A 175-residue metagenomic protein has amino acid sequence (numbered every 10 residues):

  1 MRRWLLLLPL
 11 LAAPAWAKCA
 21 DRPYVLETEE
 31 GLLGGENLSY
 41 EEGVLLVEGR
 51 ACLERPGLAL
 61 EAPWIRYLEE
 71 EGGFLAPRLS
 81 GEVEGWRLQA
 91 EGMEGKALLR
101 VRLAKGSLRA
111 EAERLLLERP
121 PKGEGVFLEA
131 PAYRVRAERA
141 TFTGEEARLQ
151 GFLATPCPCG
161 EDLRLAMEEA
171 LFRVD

Functional and structural regions predicted by a protein language model:
M1-R3: Positively charged n-region of N-terminal signal peptides that target proteins for export
L6-A13: Bacterial N-terminal signal peptides
K18-D175: Structural signature for solvent-exposed beta-strand/loop edge elements and short helix-capping sites, enriched
